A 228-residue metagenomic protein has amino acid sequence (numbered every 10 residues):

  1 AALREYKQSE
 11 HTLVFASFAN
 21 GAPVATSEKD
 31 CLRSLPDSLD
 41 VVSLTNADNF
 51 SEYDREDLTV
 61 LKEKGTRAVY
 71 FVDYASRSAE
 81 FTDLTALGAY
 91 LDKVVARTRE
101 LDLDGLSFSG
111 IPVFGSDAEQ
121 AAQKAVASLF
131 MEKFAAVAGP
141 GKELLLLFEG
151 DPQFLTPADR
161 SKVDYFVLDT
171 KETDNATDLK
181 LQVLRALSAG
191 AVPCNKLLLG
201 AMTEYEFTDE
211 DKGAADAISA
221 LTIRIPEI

Functional and structural regions predicted by a protein language model:
A1-I228: Secreted glycan hydrolases and related glycan-binding modules that recognize and/or cleave
